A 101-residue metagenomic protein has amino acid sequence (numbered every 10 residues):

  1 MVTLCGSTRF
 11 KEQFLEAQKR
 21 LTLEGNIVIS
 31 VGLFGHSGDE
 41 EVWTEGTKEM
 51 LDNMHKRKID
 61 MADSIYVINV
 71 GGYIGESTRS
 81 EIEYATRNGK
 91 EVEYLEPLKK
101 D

Functional and structural regions predicted by a protein language model:
M1-D101: Conserved catalytic or regulatory cores that recognize and/or transform ribose-phosphate-containing ligands
